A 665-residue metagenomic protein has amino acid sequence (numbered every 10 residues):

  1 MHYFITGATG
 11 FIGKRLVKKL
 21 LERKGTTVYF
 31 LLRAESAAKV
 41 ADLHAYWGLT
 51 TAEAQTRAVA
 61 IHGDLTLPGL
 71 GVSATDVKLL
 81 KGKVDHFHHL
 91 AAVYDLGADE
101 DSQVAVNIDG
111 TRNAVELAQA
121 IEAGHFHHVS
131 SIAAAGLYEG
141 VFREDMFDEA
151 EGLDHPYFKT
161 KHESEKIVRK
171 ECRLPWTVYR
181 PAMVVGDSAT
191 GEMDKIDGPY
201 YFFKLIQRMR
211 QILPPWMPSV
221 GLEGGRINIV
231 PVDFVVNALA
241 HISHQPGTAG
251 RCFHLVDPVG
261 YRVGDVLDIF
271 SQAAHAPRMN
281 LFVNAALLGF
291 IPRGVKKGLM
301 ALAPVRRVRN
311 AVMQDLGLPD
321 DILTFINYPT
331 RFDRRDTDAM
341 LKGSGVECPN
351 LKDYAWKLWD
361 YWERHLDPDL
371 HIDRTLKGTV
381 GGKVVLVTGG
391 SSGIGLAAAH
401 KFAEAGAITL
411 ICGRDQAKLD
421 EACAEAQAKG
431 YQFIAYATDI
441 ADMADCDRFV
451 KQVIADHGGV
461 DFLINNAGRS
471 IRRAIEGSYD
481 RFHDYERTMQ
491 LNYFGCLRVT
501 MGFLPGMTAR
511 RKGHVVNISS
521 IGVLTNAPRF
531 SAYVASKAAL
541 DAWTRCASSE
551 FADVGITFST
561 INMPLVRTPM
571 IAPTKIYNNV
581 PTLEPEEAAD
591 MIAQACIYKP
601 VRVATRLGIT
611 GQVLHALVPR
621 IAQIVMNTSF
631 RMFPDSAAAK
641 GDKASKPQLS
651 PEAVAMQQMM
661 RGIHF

Functional and structural regions predicted by a protein language model:
T9, V384, S391-S392: Conserved glycine-rich cofactor-binding loop
K19, R23-G25, D320-V384, A638-F665: Amphipathic terminal alpha-helices
L65-G71, Q416, Y436-R448, F482: The beta1-alpha1 cofactor-binding region of Rossmann-like NAD(H)/NADP(H)-dependent oxidoreductases
H86-L90, G97-A105, D109-P156, W176-T177 (+3 more regions): Conserved Rossmann-fold NAD(P)-dependent oxidoreductase catalytic core, especially the SDR/UDP-sugar
D95-D101, S470-E486, R529: Conserved mid-core segment of classical short-chain dehydrogenase/reductases
P156, T160, T500, S536: Active-site helix of classical SDR
V236-H244, T560, Y577-A616, M632: C-terminal helical subdomain
I242-P319, T628, F633-I663: Mid/C-terminal beta-alpha module of Rossmann-like enzyme folds, strongest in SDR-family dehydrogenases/epimerases
